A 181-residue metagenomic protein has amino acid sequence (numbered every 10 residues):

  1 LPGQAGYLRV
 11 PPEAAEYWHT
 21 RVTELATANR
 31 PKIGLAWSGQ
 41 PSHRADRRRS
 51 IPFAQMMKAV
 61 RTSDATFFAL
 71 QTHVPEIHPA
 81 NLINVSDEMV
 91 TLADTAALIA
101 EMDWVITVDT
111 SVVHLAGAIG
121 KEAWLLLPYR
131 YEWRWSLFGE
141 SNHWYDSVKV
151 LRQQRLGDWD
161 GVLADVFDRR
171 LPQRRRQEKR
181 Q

Functional and structural regions predicted by a protein language model:
L1-Q181: Catalytic machinery of carbohydrate-active enzymes, primarily nucleotide-sugar-dependent glycosyltransferases
